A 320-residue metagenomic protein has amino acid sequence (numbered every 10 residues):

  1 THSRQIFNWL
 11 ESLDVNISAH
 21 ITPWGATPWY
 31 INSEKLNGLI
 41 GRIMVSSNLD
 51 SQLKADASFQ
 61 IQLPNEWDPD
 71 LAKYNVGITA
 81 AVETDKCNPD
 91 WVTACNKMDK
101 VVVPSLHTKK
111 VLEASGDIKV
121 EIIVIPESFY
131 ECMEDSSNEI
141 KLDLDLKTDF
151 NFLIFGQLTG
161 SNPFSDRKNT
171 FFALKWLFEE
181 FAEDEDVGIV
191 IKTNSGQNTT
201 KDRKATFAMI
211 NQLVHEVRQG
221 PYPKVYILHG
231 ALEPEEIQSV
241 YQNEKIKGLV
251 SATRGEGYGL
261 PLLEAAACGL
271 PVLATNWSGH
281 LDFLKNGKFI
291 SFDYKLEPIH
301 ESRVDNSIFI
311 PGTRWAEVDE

Functional and structural regions predicted by a protein language model:
H2, C132-S239: Conserved catalytic-core segment of nucleotide-activated headgroup transferases in glycan assembly
A26-A114, E235-E236: Extended catalytic core of nucleotide-activated donor transferases of GT-like folds
K119, V124-D135, L158, E297: Short beta-strand->alpha-helix junction loop in the catalytic core of nucleotide-activated group-transfer enzymes
G230-K247, A267, E301-S302: Short acidic alpha-helix that forms the nucleotide-activated donor recognition element in Leloir-type transferases
R254: Aromatic "clamp/platform" in nucleotide-sugar-dependent glycosyltransferases that forms part of the donor/acceptor
G259-L262, W277: Short glycine/serine-rich donor-binding loops of glycosyltransferases
P271-A274, I290-S291: Short hydrophobic beta-strand element within catalytic cores of glycosyltransferases and related nucleotide-activated
L281-E320: Change "using UDP/GDP/dTDP sugars" to "using nucleotide sugars
